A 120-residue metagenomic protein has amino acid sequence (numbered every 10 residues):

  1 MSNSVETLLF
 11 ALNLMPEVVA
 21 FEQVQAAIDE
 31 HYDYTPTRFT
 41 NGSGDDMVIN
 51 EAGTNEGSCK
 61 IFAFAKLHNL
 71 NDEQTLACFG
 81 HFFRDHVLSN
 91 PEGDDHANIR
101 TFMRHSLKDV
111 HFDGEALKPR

Functional and structural regions predicted by a protein language model:
S2-V19, I28, V48-N50: A charge-rich, low-complexity, intrinsically flexible signal that marks solvent-exposed coils, linkers, repeats
S2-V5, F21, Q25, D72 (+2 more regions): Alpha-helix initiation and N-capping motif
L14-F39, G114: Short, charge-rich, low-complexity alpha-helical interaction segments
A27, H31, C78-F82, F102: Short acidic/histidine-centered micro-motifs embedded in hydrophobic/aromatic stretches that mark compact functional
G42: Histidine- and/or cysteine-centered catalytic micro-motif in compact active-site loops
D45-A97: Amphipathic protein-protein interaction modules
D94-R120: Long, compositionally biased
